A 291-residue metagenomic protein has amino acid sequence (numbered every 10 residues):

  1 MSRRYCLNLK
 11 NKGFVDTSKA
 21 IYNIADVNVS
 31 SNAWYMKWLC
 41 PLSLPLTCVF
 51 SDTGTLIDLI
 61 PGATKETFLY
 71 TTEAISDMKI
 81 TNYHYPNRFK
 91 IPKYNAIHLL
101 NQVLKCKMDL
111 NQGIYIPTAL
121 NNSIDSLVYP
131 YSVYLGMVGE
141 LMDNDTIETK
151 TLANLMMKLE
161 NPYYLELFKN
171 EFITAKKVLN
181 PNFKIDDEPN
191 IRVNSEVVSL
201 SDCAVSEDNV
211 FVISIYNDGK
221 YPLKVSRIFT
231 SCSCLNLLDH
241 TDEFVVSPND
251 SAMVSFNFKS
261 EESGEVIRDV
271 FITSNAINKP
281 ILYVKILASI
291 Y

Functional and structural regions predicted by a protein language model:
Y5-F50: Thioredoxin-like thiol-disulfide oxidoreductase module
P45-G62: Short, glycine-anchored, charge-dense loop/turn motifs used at functional sites
I57-N121, L127: Thiol-/selenol-based redox modules, centered on thioredoxin-like and closely related oxidoreductase domains
V138, M142, P162-K184: TPR/TPR-like alpha-solenoid helical repeat scaffolds
K150, V205-V212, K259-F271: Short, solvent-exposed loop/turn segments enriched in Ser/Thr/Gly
K176-D218, F258, L287-Y291: Beta-sheet-dominated interaction scaffolds and their linkers
K220-S251: Surface-exposed binding patches on compact interaction domains or structured appendages
G264-I290: Terminal connector regions
